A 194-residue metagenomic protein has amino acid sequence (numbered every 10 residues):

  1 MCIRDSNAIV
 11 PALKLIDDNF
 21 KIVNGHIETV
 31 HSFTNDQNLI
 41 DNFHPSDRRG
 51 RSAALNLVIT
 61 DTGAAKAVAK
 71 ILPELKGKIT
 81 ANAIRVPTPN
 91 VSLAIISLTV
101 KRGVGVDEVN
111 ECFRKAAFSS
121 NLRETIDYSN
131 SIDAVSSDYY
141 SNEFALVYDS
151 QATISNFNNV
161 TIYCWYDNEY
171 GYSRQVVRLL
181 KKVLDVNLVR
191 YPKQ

Functional and structural regions predicted by a protein language model:
M1-I3: Short, small-residue-biased leader/transition segments that mark boundaries at the very start of proteins
S6-I9, L93, S173: Short alpha-helical patches at coil-to-helix transitions and adjacent helical residues in well-structured domains
N7, G103-V104, Y170-G171: A generic structural signal for alpha-helix starts
N7-F20: Alpha-helical support elements that line or immediately flank enzyme active sites and cofactor-binding pockets
V10-L13, N38-L39, Q175: A short secondary-structure junction signal
L15-D17, C112-A117, R178-K182: Short, solvent-exposed amphipathic alpha-helical segments in soluble enzyme and RNA/protein-processing domains
K21-N24, E28-V160: C-terminal substrate-binding/catalytic lobe of Rossmann-fold NAD(P)-dependent oxidoreductases
Y140-Q194: NAD(P)-dependent Rossmann-like dehydrogenase/reductase catalytic/cofactor-binding core
